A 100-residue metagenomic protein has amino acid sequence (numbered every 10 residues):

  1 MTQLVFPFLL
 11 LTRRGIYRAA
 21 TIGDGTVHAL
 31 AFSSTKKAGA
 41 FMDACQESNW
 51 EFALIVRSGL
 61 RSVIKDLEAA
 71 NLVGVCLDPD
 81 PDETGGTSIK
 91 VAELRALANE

Functional and structural regions predicted by a protein language model:
M1-E100: Conserved NAD+-utilizing ADP-ribose enzyme module
